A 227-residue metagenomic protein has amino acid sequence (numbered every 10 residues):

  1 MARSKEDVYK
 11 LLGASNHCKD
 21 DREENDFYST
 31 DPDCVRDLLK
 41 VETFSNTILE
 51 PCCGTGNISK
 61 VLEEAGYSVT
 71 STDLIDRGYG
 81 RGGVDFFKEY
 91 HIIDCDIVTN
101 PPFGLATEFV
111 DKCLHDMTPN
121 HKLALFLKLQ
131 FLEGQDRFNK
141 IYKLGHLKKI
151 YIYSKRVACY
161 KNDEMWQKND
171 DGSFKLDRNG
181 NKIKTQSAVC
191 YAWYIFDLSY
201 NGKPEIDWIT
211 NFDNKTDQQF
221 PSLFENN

Functional and structural regions predicted by a protein language model:
M1-N227: Class I S-adenosyl-L-methionine-dependent methyltransferase catalytic core
